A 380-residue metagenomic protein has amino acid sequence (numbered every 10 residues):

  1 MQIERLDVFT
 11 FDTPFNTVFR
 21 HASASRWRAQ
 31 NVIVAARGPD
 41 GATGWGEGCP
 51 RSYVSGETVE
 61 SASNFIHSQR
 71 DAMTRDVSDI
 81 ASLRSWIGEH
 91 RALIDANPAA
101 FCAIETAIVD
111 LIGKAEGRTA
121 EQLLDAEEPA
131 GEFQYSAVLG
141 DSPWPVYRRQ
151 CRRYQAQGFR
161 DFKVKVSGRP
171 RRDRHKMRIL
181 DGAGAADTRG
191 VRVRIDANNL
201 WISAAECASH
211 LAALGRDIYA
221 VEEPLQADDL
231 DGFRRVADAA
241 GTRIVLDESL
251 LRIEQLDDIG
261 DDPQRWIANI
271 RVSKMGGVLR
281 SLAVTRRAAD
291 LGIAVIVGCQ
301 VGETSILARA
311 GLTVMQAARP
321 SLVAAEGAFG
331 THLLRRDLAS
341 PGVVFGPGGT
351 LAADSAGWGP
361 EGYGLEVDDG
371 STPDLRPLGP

Functional and structural regions predicted by a protein language model:
M1-G44, C49-G56, L334-R336, R376-L378: Structured beta-strand/loop patches that form or line metal/cofactor-binding pockets in enzymes
I3-R5, R37-A115: Metal- or metallocofactor-binding catalytic centers and their adjacent structured scaffolds across diverse enzyme
E4-L6, F11-T13, N31, V301-P380: Flexible C-terminal active-site loop/helix
T106-G140: Glycine-rich, aromatic-flanked loop segments that form ligand/cofactor-binding clefts across common enzyme folds
K114, R118, A137-R148, R153 (+2 more regions): Active-site beta->alpha loop and helix N-cap motifs at the rims of alpha/beta catalytic domains
G131-V146, V166-S167, N198-I202: Active-site mouth loops of central-metabolism enzymes
V164, P170-A310, V314, R336-D337: Catalytic core of soluble alpha/beta enzymes
